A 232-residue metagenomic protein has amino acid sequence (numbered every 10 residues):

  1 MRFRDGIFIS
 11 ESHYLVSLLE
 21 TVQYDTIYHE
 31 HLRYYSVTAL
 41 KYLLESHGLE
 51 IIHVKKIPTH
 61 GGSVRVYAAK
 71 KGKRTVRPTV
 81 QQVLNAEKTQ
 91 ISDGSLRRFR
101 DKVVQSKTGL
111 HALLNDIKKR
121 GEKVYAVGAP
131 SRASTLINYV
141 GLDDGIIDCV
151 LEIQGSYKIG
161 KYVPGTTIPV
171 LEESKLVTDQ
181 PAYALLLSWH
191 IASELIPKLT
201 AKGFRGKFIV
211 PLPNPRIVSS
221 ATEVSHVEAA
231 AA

Functional and structural regions predicted by a protein language model:
R4-H13, K207-I217: Conserved beta-strand signature within the Rossmann-like core of class I S-adenosyl-L-methionine
F8-R33, V37-A39: Short, glycine-/aromatic-enriched active-site segment of Class I SAM-dependent methyltransferases
Y14-S17, T59, K73, P130-S134 (+3 more regions): Short, solvent-exposed loop/turn segments at secondary-structure junctions
L49-H60: Conserved S-adenosyl-L-methionine
H60-V103: Flexible, glycine-/basic-rich loop-and-beta segments that form/coincide with the SAM-dependent methyltransferase
K102-R120: A short, well-structured juxtamembrane/interface segment
N115-P197, K202-F204: A solvent-exposed beta-alpha-beta segment
L212-A232: Ser/Thr/Gly-rich flexible loops in soluble cytosolic domains mediating phosphotransfer, phosphorylation
